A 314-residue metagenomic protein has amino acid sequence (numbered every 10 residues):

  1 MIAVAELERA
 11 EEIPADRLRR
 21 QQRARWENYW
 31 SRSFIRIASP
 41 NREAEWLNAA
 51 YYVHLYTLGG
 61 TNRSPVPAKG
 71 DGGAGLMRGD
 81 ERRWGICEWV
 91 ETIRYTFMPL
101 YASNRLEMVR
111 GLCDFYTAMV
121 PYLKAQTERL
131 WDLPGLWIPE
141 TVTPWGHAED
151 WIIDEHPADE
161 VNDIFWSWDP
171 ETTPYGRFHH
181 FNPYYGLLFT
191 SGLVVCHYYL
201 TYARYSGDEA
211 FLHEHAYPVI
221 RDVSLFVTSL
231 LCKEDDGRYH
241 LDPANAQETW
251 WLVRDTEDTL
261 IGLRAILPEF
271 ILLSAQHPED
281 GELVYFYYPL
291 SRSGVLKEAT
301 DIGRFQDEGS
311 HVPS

Functional and structural regions predicted by a protein language model:
M1-I86, L106-R110, Y116-E128, G281: Acidic/polar, glycine-enriched structural segments that form the non-catalytic walls/loops of the carbohydrate-binding
F34-E45, D80-C87, M98, F181-G186 (+2 more regions): The substrate-binding groove and active-site-proximal loops of carbohydrate-active enzymes, especially glycoside
A49-G60, F115-A118, Y122, P218-L230 (+2 more regions): Alpha-helical scaffold segments in carbohydrate-active enzymes
G60-P65, S103, E107, Y205-H213 (+1 more regions): Secondary-structure transition/capping motifs at alpha-helix termini and the adjoining loop/turn into the next element
S64-D80, K124-W131, F178, L231-N245 (+1 more regions): Glycine- and aromatic-rich loop/turn segments at beta-sheet edges
G72-W84, W145-Y185, L241-T256: Acidic/His metal-coordination segments adjacent to aromatic residues that form catalytic metal sites in metalloenzymes
I86-Q126, L133-I153, P157-V161, P170-P174 (+3 more regions): Active-site core of glycosidic bond-cleaving carbohydrate-active enzymes
D222-Q276: Acidic/histidine-rich catalytic neighborhood
